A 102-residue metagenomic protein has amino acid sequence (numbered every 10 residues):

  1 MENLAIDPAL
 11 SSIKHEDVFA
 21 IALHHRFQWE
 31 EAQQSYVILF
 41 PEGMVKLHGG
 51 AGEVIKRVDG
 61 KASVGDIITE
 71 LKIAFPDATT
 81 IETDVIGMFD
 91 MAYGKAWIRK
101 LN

Functional and structural regions predicted by a protein language model:
M1-K56, L101-N102: Acidic, low-complexity/disordered tracts enriched in E/D and polar residues
G43-N102: Long, charge-rich, low-complexity alpha-helical segments
